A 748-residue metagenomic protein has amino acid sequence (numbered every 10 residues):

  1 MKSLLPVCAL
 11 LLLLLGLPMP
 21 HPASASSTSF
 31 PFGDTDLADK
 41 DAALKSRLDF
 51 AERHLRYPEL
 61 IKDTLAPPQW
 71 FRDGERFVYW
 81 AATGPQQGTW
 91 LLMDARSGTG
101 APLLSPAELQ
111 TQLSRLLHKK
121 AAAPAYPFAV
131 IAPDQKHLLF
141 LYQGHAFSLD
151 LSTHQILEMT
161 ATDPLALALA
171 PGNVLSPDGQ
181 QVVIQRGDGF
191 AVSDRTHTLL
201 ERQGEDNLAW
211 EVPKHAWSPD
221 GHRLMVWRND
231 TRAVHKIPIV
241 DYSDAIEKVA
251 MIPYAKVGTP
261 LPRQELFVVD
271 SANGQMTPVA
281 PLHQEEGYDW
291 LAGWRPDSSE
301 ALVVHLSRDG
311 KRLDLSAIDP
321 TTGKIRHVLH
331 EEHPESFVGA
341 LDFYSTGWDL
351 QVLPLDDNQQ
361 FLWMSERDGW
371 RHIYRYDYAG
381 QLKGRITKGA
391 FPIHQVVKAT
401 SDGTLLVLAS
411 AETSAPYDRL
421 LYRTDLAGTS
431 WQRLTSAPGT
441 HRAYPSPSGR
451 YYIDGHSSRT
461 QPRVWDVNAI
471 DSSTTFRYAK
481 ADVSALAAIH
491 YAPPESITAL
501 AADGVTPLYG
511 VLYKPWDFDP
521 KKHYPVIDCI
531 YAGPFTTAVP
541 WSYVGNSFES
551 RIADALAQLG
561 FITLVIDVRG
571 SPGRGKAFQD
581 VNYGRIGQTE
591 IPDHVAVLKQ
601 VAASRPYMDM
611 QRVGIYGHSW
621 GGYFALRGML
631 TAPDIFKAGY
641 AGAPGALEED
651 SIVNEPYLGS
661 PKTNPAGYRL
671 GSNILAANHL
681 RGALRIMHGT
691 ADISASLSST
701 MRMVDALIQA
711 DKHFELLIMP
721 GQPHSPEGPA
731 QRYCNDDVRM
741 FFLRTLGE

Functional and structural regions predicted by a protein language model:
M1, P22-S27: Intrinsically disordered, low-complexity segments
M1-C8: Bacterial N-terminal signal peptides that target proteins for export
L10, L14, A25-R442, R450-Y451 (+2 more regions): Beta-propeller folds
G16, L117-H118, L138, G560 (+2 more regions): Short, flexible coil/linker elements and helix-boundary hinge sites characteristic of intrinsically disordered
P18-P20: N-terminal signal peptide c-region/cleavage motif recognized by signal peptidases
P68, S298, V304, T440-E748: Serine-hydrolase catalytic core recognition
